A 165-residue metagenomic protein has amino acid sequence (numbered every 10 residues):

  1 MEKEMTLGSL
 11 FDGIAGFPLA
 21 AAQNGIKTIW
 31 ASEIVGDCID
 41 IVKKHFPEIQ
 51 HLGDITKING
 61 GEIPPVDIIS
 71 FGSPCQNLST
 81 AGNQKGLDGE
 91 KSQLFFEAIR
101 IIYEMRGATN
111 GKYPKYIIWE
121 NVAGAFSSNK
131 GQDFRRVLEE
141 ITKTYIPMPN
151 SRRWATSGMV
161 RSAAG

Functional and structural regions predicted by a protein language model:
K3, G16, A20-T28, H45: A short, Lys/Arg-enriched amphipathic alpha-helix followed by its capping loop at the start of a domain
T6-G8, D67: Conserved beta-strand elements of the Class I
S9-A15: Class I SAM-dependent methyltransferase "Motif I" SAM/SAH-binding loop
A31-S32: The conserved SAM/SAH-binding core of class I Rossmann-like methyltransferase domains, concentrating on the hydrophobic
V35-G36: Conserved SAM/SAH-binding beta-strand->alpha-helix loop
I39-I68: S-adenosyl-L-methionine
I58-V66, T80-G165: Class I S-adenosyl-L-methionine
I68, S73-S79: Phosphate/nucleotide-donor binding subsite
